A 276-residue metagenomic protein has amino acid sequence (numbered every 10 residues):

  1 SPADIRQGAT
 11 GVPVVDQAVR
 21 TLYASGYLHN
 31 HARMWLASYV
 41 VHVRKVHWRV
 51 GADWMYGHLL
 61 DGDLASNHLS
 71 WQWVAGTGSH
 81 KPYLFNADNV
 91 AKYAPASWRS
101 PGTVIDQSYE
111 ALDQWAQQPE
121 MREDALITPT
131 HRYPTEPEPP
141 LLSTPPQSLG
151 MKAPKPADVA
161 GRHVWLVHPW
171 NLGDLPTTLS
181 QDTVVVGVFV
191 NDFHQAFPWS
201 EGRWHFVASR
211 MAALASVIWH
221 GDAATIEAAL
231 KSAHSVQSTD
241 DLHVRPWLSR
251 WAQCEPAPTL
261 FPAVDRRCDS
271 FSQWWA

Functional and structural regions predicted by a protein language model:
S1-P145: Active-site-proximal binding-pocket segments
R20-A24, Y56-G57, R132-A276: Trp/Phe/Arg-rich N-terminal binding region typifying the photolyase-homology
